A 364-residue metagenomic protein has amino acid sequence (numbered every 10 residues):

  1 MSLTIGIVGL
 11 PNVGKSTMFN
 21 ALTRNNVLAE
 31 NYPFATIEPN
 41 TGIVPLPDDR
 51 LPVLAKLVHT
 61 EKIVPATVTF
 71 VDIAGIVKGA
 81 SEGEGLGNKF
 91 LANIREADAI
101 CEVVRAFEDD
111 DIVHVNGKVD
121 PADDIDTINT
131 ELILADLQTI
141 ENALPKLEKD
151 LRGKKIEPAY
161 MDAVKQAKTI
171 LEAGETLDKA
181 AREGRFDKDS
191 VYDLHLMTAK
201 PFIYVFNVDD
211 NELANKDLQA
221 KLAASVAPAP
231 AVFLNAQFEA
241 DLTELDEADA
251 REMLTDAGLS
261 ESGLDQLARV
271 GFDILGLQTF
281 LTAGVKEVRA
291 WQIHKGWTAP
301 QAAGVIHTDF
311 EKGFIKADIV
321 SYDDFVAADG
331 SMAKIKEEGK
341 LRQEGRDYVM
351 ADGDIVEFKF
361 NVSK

Functional and structural regions predicted by a protein language model:
M1-E84, N88-D109, A122: Conserved G1/Walker A P-loop phosphate-binding module
S2-V8, V13, F19, K146-A351 (+2 more regions): C-terminal-of-GTPase-core extension/linker across diverse P-loop GTPases
G6, F34, P39-G42, D49-L51 (+17 more regions): Short capping/connector residues at structural and topological boundaries
N26-V27, K78, D111, L213 (+2 more regions): Conserved protein kinase catalytic core
F34, D48-L51, V64-F70, E84-A97 (+8 more regions): Amphipathic alpha-helical transducer elements in NTP-driven molecular machines
G42-P47, A74-E84, R95-E157, A173-G184 (+1 more regions): Conserved Switch II/interswitch segment of TRAFAC-class P-loop GTPases
